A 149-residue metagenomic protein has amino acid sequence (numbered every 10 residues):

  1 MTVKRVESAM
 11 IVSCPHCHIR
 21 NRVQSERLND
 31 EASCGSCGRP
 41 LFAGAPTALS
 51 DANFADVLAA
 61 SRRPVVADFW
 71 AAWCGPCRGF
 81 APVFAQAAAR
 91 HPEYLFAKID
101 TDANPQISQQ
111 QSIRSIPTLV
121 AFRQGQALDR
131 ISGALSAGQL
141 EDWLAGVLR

Functional and structural regions predicted by a protein language model:
C14-C17, C34-C37: Short cysteine-rich clusters marking metal-coordination/redox-active sites
N21, L41, A81: Cys/His-rich microdomains that often coordinate metals
V23-A32: Short linker/helix segments within small regulatory modules
G38-P46: Short Cys/His-rich micro-motifs in 6-15 aa windows
P46-P64: A short beta-strand-turn-helix
L49, F69, F80, F84-Q106 (+1 more regions): Thiol-based oxidoreductase modules, predominantly thioredoxin-like and allied folds used for disulfide exchange
R62-V65, F69-W73, S115: Short pre-active-site segment immediately N-terminal to redox-active cysteine/selenocysteine motifs in thiol-based
S115, V120-R149: Non-catalytic, surface beta->alpha helical segment in thiol-disulfide oxidoreductase systems
